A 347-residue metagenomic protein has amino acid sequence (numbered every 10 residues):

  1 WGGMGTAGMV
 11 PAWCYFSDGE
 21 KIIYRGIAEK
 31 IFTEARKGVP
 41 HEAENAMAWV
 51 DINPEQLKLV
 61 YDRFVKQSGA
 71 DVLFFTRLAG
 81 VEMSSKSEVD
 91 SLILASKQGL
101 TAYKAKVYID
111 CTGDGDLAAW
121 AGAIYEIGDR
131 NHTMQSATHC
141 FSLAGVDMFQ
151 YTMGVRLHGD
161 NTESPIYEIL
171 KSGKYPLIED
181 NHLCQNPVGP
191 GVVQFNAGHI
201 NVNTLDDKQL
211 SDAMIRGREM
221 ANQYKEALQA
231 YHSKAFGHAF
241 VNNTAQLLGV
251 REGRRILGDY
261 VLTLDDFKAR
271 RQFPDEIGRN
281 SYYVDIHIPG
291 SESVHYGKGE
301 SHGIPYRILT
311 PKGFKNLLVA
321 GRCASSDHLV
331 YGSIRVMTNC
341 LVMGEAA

Functional and structural regions predicted by a protein language model:
W1-G80, S84, Q135-S136: Conserved N-terminal/central alpha/beta ligand/cofactor-binding core
M4, I27, I31, F75 (+3 more regions): Flavin (FAD/FMN)-binding glycine-rich loop and adjacent Rossmann-like elements that form
V10, G69-A70, L92, I109 (+1 more regions): Hydrophobic aliphatic residue packing
